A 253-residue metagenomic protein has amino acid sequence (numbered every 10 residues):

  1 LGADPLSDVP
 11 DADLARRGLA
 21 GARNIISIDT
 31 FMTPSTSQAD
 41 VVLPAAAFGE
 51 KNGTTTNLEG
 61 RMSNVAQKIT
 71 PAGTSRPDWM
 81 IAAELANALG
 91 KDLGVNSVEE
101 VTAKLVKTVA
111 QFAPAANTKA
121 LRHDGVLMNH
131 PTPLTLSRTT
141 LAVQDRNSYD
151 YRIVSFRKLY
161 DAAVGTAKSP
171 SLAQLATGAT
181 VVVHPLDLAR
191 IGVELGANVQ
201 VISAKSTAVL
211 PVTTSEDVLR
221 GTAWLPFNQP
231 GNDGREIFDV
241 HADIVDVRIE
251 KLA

Functional and structural regions predicted by a protein language model:
L1-A39, P44-L58, A113-I191, I202: Extended redox/cofactor-interaction regions of prokaryotic respiratory oxidoreductases
Q38, L58-Q67, E84: Short acidic (Asp/Glu) and glycine-rich catalytic loops that position anionic groups and cofactors
T54, R61, P77: Short acidic-hydrophobic sequence patches enriched in Asp/Glu that either
A66-D124, T166-V182, L186-A253: Long, contiguous, secondary-structure-rich segments that constitute the structural scaffold of globular domains
